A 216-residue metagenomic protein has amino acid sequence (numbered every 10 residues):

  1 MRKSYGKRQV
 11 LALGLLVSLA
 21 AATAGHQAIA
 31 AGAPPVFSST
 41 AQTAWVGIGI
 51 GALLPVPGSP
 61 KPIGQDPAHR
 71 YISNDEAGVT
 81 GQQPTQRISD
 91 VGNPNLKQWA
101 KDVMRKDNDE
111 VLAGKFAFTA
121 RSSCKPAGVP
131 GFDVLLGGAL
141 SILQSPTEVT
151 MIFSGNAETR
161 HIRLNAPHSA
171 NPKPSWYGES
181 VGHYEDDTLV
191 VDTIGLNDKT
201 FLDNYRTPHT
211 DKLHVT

Functional and structural regions predicted by a protein language model:
R2-G14: Bacterial N-terminal signal peptides that target proteins for export
R2-Y5, T23, P57: Glycine-centered signal
A12-T23: Bacterial N-terminal signal peptides
I29-T216: PEST-like low-complexity, intrinsically disordered acidic/proline/serine-rich tracts that flank trafficking/processing
